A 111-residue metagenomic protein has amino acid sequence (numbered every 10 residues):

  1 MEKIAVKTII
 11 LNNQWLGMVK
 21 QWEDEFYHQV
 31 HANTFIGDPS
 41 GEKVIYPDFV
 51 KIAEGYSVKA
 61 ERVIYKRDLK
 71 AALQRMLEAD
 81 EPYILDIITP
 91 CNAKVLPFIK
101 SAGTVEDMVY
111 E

Functional and structural regions predicted by a protein language model:
M1-E111: Thiamine diphosphate
